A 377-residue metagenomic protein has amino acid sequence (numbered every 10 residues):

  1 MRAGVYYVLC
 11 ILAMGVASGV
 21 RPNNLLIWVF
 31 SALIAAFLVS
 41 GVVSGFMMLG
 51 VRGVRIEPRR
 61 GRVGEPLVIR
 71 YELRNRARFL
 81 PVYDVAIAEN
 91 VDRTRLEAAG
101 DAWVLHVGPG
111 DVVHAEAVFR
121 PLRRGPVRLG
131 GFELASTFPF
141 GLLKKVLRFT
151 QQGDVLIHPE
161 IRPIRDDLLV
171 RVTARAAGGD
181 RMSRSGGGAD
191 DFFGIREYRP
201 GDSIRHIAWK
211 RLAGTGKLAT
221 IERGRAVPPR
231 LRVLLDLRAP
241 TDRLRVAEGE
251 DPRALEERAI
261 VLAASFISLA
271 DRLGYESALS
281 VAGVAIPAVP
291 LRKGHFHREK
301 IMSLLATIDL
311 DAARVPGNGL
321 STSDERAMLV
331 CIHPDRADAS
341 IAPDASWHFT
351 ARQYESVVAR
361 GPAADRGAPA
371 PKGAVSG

Functional and structural regions predicted by a protein language model:
M1-M47, L73, V284-P287, H295-G377: Von Willebrand factor type A / integrin I
L26, A35-V289: An amphipathic, basic-hydrophobic helix/alpha-beta surface used to engage anionic, phosphate-rich ligands or surfaces
R292: Short aromatic-enriched loop/helix-cap "lid" or pocket-rim segments at secondary-structure transitions that line
